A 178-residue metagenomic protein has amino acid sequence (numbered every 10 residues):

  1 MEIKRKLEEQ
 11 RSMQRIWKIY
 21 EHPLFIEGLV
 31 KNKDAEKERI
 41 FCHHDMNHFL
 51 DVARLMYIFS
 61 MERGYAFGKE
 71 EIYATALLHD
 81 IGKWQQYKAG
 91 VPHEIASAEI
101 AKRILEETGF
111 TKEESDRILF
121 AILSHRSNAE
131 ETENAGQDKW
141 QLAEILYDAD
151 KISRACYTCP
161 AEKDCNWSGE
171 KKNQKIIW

Functional and structural regions predicted by a protein language model:
M1-W178: Metal-dependent phosphohydrolase cores
